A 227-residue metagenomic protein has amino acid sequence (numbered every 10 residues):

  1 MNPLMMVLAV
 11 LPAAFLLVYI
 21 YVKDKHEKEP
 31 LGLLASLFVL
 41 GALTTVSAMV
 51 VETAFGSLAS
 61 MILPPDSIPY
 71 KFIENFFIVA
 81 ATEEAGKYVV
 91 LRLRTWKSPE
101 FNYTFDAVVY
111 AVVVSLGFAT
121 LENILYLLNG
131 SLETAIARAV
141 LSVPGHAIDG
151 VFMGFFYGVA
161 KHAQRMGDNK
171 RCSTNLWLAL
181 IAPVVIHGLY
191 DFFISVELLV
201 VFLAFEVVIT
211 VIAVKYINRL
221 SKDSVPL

Functional and structural regions predicted by a protein language model:
M1-L227: Hydrophobic alpha-helical segments at protein termini of multi-pass membrane proteins
